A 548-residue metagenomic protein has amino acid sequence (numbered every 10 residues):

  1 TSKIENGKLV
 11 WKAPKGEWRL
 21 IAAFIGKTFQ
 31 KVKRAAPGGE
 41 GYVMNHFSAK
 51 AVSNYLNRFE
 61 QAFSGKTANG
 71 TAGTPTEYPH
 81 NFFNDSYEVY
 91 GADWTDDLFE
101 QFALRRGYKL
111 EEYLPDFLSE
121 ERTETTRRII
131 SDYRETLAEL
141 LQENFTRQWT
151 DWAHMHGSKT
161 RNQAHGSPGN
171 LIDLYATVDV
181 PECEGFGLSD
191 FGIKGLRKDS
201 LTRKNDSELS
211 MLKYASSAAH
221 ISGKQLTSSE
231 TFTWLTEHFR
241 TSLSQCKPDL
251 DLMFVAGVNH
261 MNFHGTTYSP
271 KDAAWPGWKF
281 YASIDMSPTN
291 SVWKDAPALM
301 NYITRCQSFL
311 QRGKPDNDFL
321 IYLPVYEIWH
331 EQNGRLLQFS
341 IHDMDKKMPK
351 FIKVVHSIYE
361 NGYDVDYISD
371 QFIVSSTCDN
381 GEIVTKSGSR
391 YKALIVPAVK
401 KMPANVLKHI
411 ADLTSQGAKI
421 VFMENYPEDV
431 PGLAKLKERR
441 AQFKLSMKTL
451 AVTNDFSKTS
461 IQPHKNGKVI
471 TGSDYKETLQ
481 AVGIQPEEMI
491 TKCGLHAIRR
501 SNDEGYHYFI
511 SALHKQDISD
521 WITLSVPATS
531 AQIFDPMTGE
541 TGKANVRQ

Functional and structural regions predicted by a protein language model:
T1-Y78: Mature N-terminal, pre-catalytic/accessory segment of carbohydrate-active enzymes
F63-N81, S86-P181, F186-Q548: Carbohydrate-binding surfaces of carbohydrate-active enzymes
